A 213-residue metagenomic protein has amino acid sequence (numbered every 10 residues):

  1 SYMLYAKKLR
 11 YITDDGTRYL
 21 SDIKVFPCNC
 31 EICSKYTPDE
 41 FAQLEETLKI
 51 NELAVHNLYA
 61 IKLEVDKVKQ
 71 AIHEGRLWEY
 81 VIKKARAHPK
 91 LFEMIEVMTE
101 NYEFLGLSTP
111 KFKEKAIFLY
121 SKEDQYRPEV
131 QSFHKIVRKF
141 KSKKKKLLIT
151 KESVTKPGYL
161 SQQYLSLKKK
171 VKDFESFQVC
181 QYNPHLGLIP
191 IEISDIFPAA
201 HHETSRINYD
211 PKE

Functional and structural regions predicted by a protein language model:
S1-I12: Glycine-rich phosphate-binding active-site loops on the catalytic face of alpha/beta enzymes
M3-Y5, G158-Y164, P190-D195: A short acidic (Asp/Glu
Y11-D22: Short, intrinsically disordered, charge-biased short linear motifs at domain edges
F26: Short metal-coordination and nucleic-acid-contact micro-motifs, chiefly zinc-binding Cys/His arrays
N29: The −1 position to Zn-ligating cysteines in a subset of zinc-ribbon hairpins
S34-Q178, K212-E213: C-terminal extensions of enzymes
E175-E203: Short connector loops at secondary-structure junctions
H201-E213: Extended, charge-rich low-complexity interaction segments
